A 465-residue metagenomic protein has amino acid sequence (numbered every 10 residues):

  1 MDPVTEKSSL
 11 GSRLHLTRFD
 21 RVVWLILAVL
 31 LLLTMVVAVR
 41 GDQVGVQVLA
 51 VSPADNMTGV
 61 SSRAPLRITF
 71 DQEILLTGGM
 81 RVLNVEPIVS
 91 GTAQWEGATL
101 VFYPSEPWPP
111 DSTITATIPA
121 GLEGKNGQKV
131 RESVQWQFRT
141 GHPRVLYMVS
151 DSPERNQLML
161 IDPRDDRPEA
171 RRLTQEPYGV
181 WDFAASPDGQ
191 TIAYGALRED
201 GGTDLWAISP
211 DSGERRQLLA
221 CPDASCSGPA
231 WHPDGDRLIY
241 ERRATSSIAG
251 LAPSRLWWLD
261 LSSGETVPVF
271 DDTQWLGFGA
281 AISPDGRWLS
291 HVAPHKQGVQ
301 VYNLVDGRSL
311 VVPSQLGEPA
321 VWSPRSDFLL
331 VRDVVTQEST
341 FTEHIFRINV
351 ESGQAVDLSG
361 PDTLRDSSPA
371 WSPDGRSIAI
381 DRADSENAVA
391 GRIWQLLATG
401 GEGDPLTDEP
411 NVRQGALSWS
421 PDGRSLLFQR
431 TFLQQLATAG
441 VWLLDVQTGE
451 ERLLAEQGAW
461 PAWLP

Functional and structural regions predicted by a protein language model:
D2-P143, D166-R172, E176-P187, G195-L197 (+8 more regions): Acidic, low-complexity Ser/Thr/Gly/Pro-rich repeat segments typical of extracellular/periplasmic and surface-exposed
G124, P163-W181, A207-S227, L259-G277 (+4 more regions): Multi-bladed beta-propeller domains
V149-L158, Q175-Y178, G195-W206, A220-S225 (+9 more regions): A flexible loop/linker signature enriched in serine peptidases of the S9 family
P177-G195, P222-E241, F270-V292, V311-R332 (+4 more regions): Conserved beta-propeller blade repeats
D188, D200, D211-S212, D234 (+9 more regions): Acidic/polar residues in short coil/turn loops that connect beta-strands within repeat-based beta-sheet scaffolds
S420-L454: C-terminal closing repeat unit and adjoining cap/tail of repeat-based domains
